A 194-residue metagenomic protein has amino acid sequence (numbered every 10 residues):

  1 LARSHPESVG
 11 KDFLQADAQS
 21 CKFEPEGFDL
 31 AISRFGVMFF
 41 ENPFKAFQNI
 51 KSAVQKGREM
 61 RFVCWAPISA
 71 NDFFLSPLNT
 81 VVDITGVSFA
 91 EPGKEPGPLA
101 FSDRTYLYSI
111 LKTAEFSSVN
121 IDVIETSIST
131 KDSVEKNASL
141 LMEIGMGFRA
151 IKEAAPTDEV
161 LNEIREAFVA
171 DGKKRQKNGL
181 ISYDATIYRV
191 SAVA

Functional and structural regions predicted by a protein language model:
A2: Conserved SAM-binding loop
E7-S20: Conserved SAM-binding strand-loop segment of SAM-dependent methyltransferases
Q19-L30: A short acidic, Gly/Pro-enriched loop at the edge of an enzyme's catalytic core that lines a small-molecule cofactor
D29-F44, A66-I68: A short SAM/SAH-binding and catalytic strip from SAM-dependent methyltransferases
F40-E41, V54-K56: Helix-to-beta-strand junctions that scaffold the AdoMet/dcAdoMet cofactor pocket in Class I SAM-dependent enzymes
F44-K45, K51, E59-D132, F148: Conserved catalytic/acceptor-binding region of the Class I
A114-S117, V134, A138-E143, D184-A194: Core SAM-dependent methyltransferase catalytic element
N120-N178: C-terminal helical/coil "lid" or tail adjacent to the Rossmann-like core of SAM-dependent
